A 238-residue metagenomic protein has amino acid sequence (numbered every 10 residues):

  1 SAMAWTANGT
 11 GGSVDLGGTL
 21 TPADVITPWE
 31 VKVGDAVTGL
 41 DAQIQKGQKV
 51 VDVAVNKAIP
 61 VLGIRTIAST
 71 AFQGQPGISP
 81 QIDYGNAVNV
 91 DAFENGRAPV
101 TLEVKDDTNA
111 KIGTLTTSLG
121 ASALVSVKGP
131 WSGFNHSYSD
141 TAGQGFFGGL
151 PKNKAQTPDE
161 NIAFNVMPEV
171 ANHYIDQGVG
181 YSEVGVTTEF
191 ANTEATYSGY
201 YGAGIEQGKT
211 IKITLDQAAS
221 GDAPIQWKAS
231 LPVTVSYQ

Functional and structural regions predicted by a protein language model:
S1-N135, I213-K228, Y237-Q238: Extreme N-terminal export signal peptides that direct proteins to the secretory pathway
A2, S69, Q81, N161 (+5 more regions): Generic intrinsically disordered, low-complexity segments enriched for polar/acidic and small residues
G11, V186-F190, G202, E206: Amphipathic, alpha-helical segments enriched in basic
Y84, Y138, Y174, Y181 (+2 more regions): Sequence-level detector for tyrosine residue identity
T108-N192: Short helix-loop boundary/capping segments
A195-S220: Amphipathic, heptad-repeat alpha-helical segments used for oligomerization and assembly
S230-P232: One-face residue pattern on beta-strands with alternating periodicity enriched for small/polar residues
